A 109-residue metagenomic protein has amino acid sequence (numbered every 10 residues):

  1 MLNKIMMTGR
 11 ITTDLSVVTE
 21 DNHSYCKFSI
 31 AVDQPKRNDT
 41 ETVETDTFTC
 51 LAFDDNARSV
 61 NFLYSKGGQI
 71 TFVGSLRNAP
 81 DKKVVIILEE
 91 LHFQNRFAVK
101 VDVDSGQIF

Functional and structural regions predicted by a protein language model:
M1-F109: Single-stranded nucleic acid-binding surfaces, predominantly the OB-fold ssDNA-binding core
